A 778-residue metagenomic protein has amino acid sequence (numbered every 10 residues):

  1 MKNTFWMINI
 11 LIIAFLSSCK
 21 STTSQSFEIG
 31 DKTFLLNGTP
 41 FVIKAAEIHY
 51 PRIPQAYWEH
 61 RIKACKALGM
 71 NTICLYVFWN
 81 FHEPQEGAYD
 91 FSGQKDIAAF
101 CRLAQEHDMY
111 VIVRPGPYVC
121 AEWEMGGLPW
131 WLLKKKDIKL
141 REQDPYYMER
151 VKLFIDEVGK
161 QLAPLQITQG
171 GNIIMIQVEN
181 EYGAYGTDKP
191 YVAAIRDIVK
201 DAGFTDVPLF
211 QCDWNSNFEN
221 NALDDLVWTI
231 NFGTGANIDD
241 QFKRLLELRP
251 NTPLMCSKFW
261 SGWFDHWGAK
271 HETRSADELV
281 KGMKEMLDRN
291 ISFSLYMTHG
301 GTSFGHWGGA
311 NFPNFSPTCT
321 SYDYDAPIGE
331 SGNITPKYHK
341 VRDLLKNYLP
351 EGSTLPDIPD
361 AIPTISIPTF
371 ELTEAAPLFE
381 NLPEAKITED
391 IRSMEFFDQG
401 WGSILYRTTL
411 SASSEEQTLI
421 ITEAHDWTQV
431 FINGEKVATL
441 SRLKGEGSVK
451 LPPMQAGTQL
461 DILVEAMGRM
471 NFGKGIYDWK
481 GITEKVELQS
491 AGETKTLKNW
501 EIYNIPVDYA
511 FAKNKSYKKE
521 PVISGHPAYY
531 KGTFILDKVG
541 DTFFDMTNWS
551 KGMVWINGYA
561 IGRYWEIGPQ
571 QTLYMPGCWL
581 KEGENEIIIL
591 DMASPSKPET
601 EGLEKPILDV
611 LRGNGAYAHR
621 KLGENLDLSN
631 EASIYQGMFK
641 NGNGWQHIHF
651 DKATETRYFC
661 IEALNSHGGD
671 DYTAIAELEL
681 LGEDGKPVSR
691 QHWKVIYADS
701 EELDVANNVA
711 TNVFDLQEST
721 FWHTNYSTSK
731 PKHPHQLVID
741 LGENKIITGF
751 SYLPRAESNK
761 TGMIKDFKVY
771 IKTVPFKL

Functional and structural regions predicted by a protein language model:
C19-T72, R102, V539: N-terminal carbohydrate-binding accessory modules
W58-E124, R196-D201: Aromatic-lined substrate-binding rim segments of carbohydrate-active enzymes
G87-G93, E106, P117-E142, V192-R196 (+3 more regions): Aromatic- and acidic-residue-enriched segments that line the glycan-binding/catalytic groove of carbohydrate-active
E149-N220: Active-site neighborhood of glycoside hydrolase catalytic domains
A202, G235-G329, N333: Catalytic-core region of carbohydrate-active enzymes that cleave or remodel glycosidic bonds
E416-F431, L460, F534-N557, Y564-W565 (+1 more regions): Aromatic-lined ligand-binding clefts that engage carbohydrates, nucleic acids, or primary amines
I462-G468, I589-P595, E662-G669: Short beta-strand-plus-loop segments that form exposed binding edges in beta-rich domains
N625-S629, M638-K777: Aromatic, loop-rich ligand-recognition surfaces of beta-strand-rich domains
